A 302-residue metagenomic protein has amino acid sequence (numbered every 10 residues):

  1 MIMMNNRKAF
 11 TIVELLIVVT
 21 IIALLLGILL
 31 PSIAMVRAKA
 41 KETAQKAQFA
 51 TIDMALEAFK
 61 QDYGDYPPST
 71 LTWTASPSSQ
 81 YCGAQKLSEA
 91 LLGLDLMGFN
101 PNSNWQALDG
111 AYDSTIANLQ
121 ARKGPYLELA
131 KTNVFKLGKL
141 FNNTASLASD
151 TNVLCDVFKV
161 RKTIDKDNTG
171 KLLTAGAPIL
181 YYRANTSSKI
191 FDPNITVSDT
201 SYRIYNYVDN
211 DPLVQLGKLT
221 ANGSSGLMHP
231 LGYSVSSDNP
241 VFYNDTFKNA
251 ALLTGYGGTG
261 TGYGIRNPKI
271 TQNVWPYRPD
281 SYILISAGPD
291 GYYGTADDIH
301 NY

Functional and structural regions predicted by a protein language model:
M1-N6: N-terminal secretory signal peptides that target proteins for export/translocation
R7-V36, Q45, F49: N-terminal single-pass transmembrane signal-anchor helix
L15-V19, L29, K39, D65 (+2 more regions): Subunit-assembly interface segments of extracellular/virion macromolecular structures
A23, K39, S78: Charge-dense, low-complexity intrinsically disordered segments
K46-Y302: N-terminal pilin/flagellin-like segments and related low-complexity appendage regions
